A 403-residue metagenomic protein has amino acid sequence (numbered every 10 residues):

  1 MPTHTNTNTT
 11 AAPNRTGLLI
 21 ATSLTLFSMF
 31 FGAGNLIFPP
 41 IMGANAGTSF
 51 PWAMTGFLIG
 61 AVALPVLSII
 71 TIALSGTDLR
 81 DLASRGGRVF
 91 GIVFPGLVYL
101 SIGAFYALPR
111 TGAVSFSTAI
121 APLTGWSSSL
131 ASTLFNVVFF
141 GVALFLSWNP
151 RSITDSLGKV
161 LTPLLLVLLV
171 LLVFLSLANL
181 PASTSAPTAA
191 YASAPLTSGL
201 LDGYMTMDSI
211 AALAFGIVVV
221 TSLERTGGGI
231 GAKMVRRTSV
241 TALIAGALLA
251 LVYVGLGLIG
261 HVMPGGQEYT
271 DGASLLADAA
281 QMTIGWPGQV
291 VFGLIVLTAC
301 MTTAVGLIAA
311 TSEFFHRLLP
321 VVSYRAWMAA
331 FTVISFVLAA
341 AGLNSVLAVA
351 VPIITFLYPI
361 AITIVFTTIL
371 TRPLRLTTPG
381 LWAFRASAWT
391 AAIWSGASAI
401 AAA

Functional and structural regions predicted by a protein language model:
N14-L26, P51, R88-S101, A131-V137 (+3 more regions): Select transmembrane alpha-helical segments in multipass membrane proteins
A21-F31, L175-A182, A189-L256, G293-A299 (+1 more regions): Hydrophobic, membrane-embedded alpha-helices of multi-pass small-molecule transporters
I41, G91-G125, C300-R317, F336 (+2 more regions): Hydrophobic transmembrane alpha-helices that form the core helical bundles of multi-pass secondary transporters
A63, L67-S68, L164-S176, T238-M263 (+2 more regions): Selective recognition of specific alpha-helical transmembrane segments in multi-pass small-molecule
A73-L82, F140-L161, R225-G228, F336-V349 (+1 more regions): Membrane-water interface regions at transmembrane-helix termini and the short interhelical loops of multi-pass membrane
L79-S84, V252-M301, R317, P352: TM-loop-TM module centered on a large, flexible mid-protein loop between adjacent transmembrane helices in multi-pass
A104, L108, L166-A192, S209-I210 (+3 more regions): Hydrophobic alpha-helical segments and their helix-loop junctions in multi-pass secondary transporters
L146-S176, A350-I362, A383-I393: Membrane-interface loop-to-helix entry segments
